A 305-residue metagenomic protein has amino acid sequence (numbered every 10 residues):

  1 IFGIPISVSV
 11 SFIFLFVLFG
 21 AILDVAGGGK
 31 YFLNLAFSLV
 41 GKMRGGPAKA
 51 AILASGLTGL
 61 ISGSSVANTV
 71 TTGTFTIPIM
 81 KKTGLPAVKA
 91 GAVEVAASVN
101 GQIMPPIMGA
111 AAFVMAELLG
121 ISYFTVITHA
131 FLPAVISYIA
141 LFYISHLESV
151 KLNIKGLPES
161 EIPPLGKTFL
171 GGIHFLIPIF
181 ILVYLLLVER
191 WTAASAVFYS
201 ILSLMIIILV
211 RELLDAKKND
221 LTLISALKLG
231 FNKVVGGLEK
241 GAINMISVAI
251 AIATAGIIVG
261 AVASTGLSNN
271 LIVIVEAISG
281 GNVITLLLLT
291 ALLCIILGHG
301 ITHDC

Functional and structural regions predicted by a protein language model:
I1, G28, F32-M43, L57 (+6 more regions): Hydrophobic alpha-helical segments of integral membrane proteins, encompassing both true transmembrane helices
I1-K30, L221-N269, V283-H303: Core transmembrane alpha-helical segments of multi-pass membrane transporters/permeases
F2-F12, L39-A51, T83-K89, L170-L176 (+2 more regions): Membrane-interfacial loop-to-helix junctions in multi-pass transporters
F12-I22, S55-G59, E117, P133-I144 (+4 more regions): Hydrophobic core segments of alpha-helical transmembrane domains in multi-pass membrane transport and ion-translocation
L35-G101, I107, A111, H303-C305: Hydrophobic transmembrane alpha-helices that form the pore/transport pathway of multi-pass ion and small-solute
A116-L132: Helix-coil boundary and interhelical linker segments in multi-pass alpha-helical membrane proteins
T128-N244: Long, contiguous bundles of hydrophobic transmembrane helices that form the permeation core of multi-pass
